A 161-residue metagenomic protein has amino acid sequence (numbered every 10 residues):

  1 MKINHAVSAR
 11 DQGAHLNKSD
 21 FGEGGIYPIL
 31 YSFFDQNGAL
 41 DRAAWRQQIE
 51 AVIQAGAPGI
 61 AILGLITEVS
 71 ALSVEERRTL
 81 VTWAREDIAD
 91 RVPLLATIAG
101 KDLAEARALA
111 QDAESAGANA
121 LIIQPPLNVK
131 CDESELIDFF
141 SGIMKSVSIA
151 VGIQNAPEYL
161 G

Functional and structural regions predicted by a protein language model:
N4-G161: Active-site beta->alpha loop and helix N-cap motifs at the rims of alpha/beta catalytic domains
